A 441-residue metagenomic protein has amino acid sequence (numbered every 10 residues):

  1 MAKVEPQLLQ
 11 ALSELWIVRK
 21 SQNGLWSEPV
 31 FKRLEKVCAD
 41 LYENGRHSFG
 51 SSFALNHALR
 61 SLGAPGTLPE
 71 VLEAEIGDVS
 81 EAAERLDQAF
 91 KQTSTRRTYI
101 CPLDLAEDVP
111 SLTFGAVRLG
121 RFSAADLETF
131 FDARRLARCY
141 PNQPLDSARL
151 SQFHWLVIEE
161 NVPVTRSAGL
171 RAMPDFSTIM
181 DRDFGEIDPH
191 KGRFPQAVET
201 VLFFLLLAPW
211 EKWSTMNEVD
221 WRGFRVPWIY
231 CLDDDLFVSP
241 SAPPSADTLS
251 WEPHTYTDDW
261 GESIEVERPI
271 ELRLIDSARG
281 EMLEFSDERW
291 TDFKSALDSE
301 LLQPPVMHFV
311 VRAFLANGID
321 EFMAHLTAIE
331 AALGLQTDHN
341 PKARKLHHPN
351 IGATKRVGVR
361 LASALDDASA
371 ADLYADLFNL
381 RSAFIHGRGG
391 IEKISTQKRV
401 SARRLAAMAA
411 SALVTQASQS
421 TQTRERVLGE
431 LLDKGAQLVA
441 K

Functional and structural regions predicted by a protein language model:
M1-R96, Q336-K441: Polyanionic, low-complexity intrinsically disordered segments
G66-D320, T327, T396-A440: Charged, non-catalytic interaction/linker regions at domain boundaries that couple catalytic cores to substrate
L272-E281, M323-T327, H347-S363: Short charge-dense sequence patches
V310, H325, F378-R381: A generic alpha-helix preference that emphasizes hydrophobic side chains
E321-T337: Hydrophobic alpha-helical packing segments in soluble, helical-rich domains
